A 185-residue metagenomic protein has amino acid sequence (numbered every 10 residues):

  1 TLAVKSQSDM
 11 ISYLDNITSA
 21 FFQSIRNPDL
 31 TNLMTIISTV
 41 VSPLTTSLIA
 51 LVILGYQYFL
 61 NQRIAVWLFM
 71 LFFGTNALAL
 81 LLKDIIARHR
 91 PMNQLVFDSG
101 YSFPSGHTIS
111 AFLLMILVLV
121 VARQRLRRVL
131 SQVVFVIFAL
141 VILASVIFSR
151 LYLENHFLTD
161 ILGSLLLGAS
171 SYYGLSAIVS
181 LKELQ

Functional and structural regions predicted by a protein language model:
T1-A3, A50-Y56, A144: Hydrophobic core of alpha-helical transmembrane segments in multi-pass integral membrane proteins
T1-L44, D84-Q94: N-terminal transmembrane-helix/juxtamembrane module of multi-pass inner/ER membrane proteins
Y13, L48-A50, L54, Y58-R128: Membrane-interface loops
A20, W67-F72, I161-L165: Alpha-helical transmembrane segments of multi-pass membrane proteins, especially transporters and channels
R26-D29, A77-R88, V146-Y152, G174-S180: Juxtamembrane membrane-interface segments at transmembrane alpha-helix termini
N32, N61, A65, F69 (+2 more regions): Hydrophobic, aromatic-rich alpha-helical transmembrane segments and their membrane-interface anchor motifs
V41-S47, V136-L140: Short hydrophobic alpha-helical membrane-embedded segments
L95-Q185: Membrane-embedded catalytic cores of phosphoryl/pyrophosphoryl-handling enzymes
